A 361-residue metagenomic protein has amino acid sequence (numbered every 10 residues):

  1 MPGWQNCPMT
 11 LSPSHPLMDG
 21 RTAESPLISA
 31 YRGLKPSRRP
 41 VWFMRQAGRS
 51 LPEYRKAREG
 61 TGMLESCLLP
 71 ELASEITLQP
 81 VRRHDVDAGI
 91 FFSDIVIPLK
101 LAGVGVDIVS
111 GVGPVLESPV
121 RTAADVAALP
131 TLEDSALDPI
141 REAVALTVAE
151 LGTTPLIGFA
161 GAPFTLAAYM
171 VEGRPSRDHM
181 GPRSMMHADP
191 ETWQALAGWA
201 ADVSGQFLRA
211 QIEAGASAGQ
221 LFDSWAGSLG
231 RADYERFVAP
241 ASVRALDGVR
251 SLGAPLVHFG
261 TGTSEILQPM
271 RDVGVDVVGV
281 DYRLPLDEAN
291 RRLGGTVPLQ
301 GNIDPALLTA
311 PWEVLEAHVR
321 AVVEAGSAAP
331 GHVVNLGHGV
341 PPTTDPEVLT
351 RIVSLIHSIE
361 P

Functional and structural regions predicted by a protein language model:
W4-S110, P346-P361: N-terminal basic, low-complexity leaders that serve as flexible interaction/assembly modules and, when applicable, as
L34-E65, I95, K100-V112, S118-T122 (+3 more regions): N-terminal small/glycine-rich loop or linker at the start of catalytic domains across soluble metabolic enzymes
M63, C67, P130-L137, G262: Short gly/ser-rich anion-binding loops that grip negatively charged ligand groups
I90-D107, V120-R121, A127-E133, A160 (+2 more regions): Glycine-rich, proline-tolerant flexible connector loops at the mouths of alpha/beta enzymes
G111-A149, T154: A gly/proline- and charged-residue-enriched helix-loop-helix capping module
A136-P361: Active-site loop segments of alpha/beta catalytic cores
